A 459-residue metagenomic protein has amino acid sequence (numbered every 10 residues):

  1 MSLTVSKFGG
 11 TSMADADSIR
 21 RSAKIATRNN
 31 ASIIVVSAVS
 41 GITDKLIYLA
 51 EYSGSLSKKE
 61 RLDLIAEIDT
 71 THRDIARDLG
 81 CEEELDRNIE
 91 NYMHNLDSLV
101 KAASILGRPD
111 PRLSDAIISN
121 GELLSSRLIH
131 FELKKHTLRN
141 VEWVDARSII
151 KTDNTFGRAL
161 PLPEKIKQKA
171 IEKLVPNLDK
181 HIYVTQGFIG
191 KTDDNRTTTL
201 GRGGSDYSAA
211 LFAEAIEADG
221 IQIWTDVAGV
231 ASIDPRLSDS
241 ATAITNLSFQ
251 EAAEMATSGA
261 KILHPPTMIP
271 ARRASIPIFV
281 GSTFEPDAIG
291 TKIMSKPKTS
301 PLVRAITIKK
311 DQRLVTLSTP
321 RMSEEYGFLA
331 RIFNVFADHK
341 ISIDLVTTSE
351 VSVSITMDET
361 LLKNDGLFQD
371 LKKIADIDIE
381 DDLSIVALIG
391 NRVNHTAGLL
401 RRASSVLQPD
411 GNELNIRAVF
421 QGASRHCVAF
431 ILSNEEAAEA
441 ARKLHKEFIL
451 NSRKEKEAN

Functional and structural regions predicted by a protein language model:
M1-L263, M268, S424, I431-S433 (+2 more regions): Nucleotide/pyrophosphate-binding catalytic subdomain
S37, T283, T348: Conserved H-loop
S248-M294, T299-R321: A conserved active-site cap/scaffold subdomain adjacent to cofactor or substrate pockets
I289-N459: A conserved regulatory-domain signal marking ACT and ACT-like small-molecule sensing domains and adjacent regulatory
